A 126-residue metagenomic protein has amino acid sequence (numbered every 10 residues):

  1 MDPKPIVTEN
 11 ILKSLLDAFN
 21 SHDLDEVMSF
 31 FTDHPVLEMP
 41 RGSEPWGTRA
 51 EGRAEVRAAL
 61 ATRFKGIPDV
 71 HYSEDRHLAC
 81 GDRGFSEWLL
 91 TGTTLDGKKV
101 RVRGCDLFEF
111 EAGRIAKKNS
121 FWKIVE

Functional and structural regions predicted by a protein language model:
K4-D23, F30: Short, aromatic-enriched amphipathic alpha-helices that serve as compact interaction elements
P5, L24-R76, C80-G81: A solvent-exposed, acidic/Ser-Thr-rich amphipathic alpha-helical stretch
F31-T32, L90-G92, W122: Short beta-strand segments enriched in hydrophobic/aromatic residues within well-folded beta-rich domains
V36, K98, R114-A116: Residue-level signal for well-ordered, solvent-exposed loop/turn and beta-edge residues enriched in charged/polar side
H71-S73, E87, V100-D106, N119: Short, surface-exposed coil-to-beta transition loops
G81-L90: A short hydrophobic beta-strand element
G92-R101: Short, cysteine-centered beta-strand-loop-beta hairpins and adjacent loop/turn segments enriched in charged/polar
R103-E126: Short beta-strand edge/turn micro-motifs at domain boundaries
